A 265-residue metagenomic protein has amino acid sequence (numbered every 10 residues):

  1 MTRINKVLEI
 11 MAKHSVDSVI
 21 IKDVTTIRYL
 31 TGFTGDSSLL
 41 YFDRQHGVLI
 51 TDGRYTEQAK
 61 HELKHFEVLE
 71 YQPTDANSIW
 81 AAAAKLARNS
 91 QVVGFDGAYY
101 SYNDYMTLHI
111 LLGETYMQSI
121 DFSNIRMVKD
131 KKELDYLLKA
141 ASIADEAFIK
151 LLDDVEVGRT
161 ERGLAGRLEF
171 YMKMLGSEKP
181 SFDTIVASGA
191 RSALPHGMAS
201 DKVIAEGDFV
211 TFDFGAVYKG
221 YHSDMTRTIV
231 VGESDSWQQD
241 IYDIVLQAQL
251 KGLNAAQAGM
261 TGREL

Functional and structural regions predicted by a protein language model:
M1-L265: Active-site neighborhoods and metal-handling regions in enzymes and metal-associated proteins
